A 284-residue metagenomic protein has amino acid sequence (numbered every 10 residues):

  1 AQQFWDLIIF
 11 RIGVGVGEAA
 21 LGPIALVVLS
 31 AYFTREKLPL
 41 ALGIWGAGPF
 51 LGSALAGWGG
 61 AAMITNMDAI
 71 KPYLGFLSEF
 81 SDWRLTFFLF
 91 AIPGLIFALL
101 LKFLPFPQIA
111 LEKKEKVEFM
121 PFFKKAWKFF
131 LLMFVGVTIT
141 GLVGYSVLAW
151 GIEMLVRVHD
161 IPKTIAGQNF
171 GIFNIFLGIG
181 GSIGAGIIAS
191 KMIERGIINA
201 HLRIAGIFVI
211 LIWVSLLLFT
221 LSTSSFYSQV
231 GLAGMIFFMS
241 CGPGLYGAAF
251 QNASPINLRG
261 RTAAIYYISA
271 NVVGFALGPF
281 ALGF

Functional and structural regions predicted by a protein language model:
W5-G13, Y227-G234: Paired small-residue
F10-G48: Cytoplasmic helix-loop-helix junction between adjacent transmembrane helices in 12-TM secondary transporters
P39-D68, N174-S182, Y267-P279: Glycine-rich segments within core transmembrane alpha-helices of 12-TM secondary carriers
W45-K102: Helix-loop-helix hairpin linking two adjacent transmembrane segments in secondary transporters
F106-M133, V158: Juxtamembrane intracellular "pre-TM" segments in multi-pass secondary transporters
A126-A185, M239-P243, G247, F275-L282: Extracytoplasmic gate region of multi-pass secondary transporters
I198-Y246: C-terminal transmembrane helical hairpin of 12-TM major facilitator-type secondary transporters
A253-F284: A late C-terminal transmembrane helix in Major Facilitator Superfamily
